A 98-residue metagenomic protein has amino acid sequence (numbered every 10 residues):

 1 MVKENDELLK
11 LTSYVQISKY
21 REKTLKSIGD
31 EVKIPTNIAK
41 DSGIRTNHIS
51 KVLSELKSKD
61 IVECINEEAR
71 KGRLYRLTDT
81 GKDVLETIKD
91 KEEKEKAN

Functional and structural regions predicted by a protein language model:
M1-E22: Short alpha-helical segments that sit at the start of domains
M1-E7, D83-N98: Amphipathic alpha-helical dimerization/coiled-coil segments that flank or bridge DNA-binding/regulatory modules
K19-K26, D83: Pre-recognition alpha-helix immediately N-terminal to the DNA-recognition helix within helix-turn-helix or winged-helix
D30-I34: Short capping segments at the starts of secondary-structure elements
N37-D41: A short acidic, leucine-rich amphipathic alpha-helix
N47: Key DNA-contact positions within bacterial/archaeal DNA-binding proteins
D60: Glycine-centered, phosphate/nucleic-acid-interacting loop/turn motifs that mediate DNA/RNA or nucleotide
A69-I88: Basic, amphipathic "hinge/linker" alpha-helix immediately C-terminal to the N-terminal HTH DNA-binding motif
